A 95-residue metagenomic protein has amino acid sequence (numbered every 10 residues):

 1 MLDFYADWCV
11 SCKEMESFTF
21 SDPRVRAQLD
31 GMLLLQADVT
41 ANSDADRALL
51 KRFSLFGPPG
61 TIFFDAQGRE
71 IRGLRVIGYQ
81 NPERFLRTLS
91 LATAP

Functional and structural regions predicted by a protein language model:
M1-C9: Short active-site neighborhood of thiol/selenol oxidoreductases, capturing the structured segment around
S11-D30: Typically the conserved alpha-helix immediately C-terminal to a functionally engaged Cys/Sec in thioredoxin-like
K13-E14, R47, G73-R75: Short, solvent-exposed loop/turn and secondary-structure capping segments
T19-R24, F56-P95: Non-catalytic, surface beta->alpha helical segment in thiol-disulfide oxidoreductase systems
D44-G57: Structural alpha/beta surface segment adjacent to cysteine/selenocysteine redox centers across thiol/disulfide enzymes
